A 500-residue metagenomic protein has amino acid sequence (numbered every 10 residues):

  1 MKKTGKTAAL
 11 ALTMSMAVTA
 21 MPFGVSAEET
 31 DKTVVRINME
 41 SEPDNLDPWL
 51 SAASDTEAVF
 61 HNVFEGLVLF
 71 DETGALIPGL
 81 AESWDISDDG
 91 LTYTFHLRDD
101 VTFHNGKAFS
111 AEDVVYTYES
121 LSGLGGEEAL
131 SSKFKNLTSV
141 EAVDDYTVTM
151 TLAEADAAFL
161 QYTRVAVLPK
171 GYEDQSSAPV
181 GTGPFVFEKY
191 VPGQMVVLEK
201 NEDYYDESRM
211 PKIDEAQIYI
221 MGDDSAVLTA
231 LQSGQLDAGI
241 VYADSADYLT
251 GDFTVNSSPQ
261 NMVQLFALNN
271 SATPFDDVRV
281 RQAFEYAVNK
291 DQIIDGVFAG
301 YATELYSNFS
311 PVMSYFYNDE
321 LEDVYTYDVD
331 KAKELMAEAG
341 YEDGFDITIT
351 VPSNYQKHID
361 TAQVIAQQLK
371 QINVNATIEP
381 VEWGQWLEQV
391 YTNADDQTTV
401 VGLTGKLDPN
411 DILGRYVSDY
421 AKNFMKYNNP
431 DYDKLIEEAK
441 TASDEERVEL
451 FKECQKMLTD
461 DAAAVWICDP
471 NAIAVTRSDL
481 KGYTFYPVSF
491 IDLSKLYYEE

Functional and structural regions predicted by a protein language model:
N38-D88, E119, V180: N-terminal lobe/hinge region of extracytoplasmic solute-binding protein
E72-A75, A158-Q217, D223-A226, D330: Gly/Pro-rich hinge or "lid" segments in bacterial periplasmic/extracellular proteins
E82-E127, P274: Aromatic- and charge-enriched surface segment that lines or borders ligand/interaction sites
D85, D89, A129-G171, K189-V191: Surface-exposed binding/hinge segments that line and control ligand-binding clefts or catalytic entry sites
S110-T117, D145-T149, G183-P184, K212-E215 (+3 more regions): Alpha-helical secondary-structure segments
S139-E141, E188-V197, Q217-A272: Extracellular/periplasmic solute-recognition and catalytic clefts
A287-Y315, K357-A366, L387-E500: Detector for C-terminal structural segments
T303-E338, Q356-H358: Structural transition elements
